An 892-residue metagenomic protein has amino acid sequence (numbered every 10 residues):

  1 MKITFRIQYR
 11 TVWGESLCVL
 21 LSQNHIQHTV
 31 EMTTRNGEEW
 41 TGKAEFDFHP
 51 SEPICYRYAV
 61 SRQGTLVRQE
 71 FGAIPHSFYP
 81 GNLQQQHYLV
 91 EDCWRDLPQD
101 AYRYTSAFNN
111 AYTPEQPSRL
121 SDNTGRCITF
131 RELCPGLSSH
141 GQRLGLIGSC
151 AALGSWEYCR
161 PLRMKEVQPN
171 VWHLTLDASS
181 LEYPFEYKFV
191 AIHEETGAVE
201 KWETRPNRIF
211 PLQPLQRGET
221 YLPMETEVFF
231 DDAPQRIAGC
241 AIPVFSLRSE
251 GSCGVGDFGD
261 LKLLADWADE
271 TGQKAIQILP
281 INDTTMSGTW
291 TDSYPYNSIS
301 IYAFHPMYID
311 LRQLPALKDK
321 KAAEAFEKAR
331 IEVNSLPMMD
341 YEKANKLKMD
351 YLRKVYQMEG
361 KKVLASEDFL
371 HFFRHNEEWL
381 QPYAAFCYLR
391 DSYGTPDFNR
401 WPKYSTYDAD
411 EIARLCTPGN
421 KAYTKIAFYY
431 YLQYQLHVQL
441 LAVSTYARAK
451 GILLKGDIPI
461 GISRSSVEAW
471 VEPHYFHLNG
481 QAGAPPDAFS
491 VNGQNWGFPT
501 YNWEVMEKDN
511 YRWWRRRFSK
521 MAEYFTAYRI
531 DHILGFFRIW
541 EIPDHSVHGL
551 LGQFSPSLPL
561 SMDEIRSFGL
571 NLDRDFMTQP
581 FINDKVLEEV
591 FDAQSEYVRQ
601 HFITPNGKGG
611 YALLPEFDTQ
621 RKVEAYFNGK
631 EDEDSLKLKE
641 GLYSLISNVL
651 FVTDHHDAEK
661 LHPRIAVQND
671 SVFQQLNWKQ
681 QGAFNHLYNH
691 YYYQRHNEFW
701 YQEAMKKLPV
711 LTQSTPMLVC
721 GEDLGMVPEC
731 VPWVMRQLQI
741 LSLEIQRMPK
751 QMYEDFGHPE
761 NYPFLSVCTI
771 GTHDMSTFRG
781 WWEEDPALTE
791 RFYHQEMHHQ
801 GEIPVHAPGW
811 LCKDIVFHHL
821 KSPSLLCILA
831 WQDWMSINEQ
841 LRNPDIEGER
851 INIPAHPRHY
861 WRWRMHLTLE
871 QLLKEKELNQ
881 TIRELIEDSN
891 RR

Functional and structural regions predicted by a protein language model:
K2, Q8-P53, S61-N82, L133-Y183 (+3 more regions): Aromatic-rich carbohydrate-binding modules that target alpha-glucans
M32-T33, H87, R163-K165, E195 (+4 more regions): Intrinsically disordered, low-complexity regions enriched in Ser/Pro/Gly/Gln/His and often acidic
P80-N82, Y88-C93: C2-type phospholipid-binding modules
C93-Q99: Terminal, intrinsically disordered low-complexity segments enriched in charged/polar and proline residues
R103-T129, D177-S180, I209-R892: Catalytic cores of glycan-processing enzymes that make or break glycosidic bonds
